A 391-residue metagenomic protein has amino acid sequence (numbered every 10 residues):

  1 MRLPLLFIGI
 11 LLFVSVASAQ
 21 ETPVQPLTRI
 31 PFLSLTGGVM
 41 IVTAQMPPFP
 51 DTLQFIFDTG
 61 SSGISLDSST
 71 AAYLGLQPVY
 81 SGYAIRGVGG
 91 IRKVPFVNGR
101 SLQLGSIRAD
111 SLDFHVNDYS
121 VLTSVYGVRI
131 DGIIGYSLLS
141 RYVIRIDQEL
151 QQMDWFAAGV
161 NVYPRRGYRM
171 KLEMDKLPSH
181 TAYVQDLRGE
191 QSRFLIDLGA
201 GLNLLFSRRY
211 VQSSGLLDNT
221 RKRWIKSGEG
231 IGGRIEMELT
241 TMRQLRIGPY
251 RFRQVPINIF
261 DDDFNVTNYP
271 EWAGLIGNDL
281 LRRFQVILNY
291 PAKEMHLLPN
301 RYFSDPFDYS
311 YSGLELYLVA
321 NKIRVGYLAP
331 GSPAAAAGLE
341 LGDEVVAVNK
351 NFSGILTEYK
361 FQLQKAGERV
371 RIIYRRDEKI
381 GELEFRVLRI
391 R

Functional and structural regions predicted by a protein language model:
M1-Q25, E382: Bacterial Sec-dependent N-terminal signal peptides
A19-R391: Pepsin/retropepsin-fold aspartyl endopeptidases
